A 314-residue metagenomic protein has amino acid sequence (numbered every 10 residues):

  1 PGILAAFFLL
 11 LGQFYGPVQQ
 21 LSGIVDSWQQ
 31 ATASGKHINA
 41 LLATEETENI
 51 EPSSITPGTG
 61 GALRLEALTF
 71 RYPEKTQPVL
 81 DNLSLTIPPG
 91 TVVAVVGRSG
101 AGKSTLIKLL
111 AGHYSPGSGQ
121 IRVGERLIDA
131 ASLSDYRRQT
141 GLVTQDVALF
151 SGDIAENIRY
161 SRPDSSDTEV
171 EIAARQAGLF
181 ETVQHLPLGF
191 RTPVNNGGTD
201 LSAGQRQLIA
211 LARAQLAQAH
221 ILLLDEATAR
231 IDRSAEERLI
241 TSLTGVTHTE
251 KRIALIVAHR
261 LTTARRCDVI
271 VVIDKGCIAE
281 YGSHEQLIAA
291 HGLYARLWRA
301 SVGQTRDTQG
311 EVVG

Functional and structural regions predicted by a protein language model:
P1-F7: Membrane-water interface of transmembrane alpha-helices in multipass transporters/channels
F8, Y15, R137: Conserved catalytic core of two-component sensor histidine kinases
Q13-L41: Cytosolic ends of transmembrane helices, especially the final helix of ABC transmembrane type-1 domains
G23, S27-Q30, T47, T69-K75: An intracellular "coupling" helix at the cytosolic face of ABC transporter transmembrane type-1 domains
A40, T47, R159: Conserved E/DxxT/N motif and adjacent residues on the DHp alpha2 helix of HisKA-family sensor histidine kinases
T44-E45, Y114: Two-component histidine kinase transmitter core
I50, P57-G314: ABC-type nucleotide-binding domain
